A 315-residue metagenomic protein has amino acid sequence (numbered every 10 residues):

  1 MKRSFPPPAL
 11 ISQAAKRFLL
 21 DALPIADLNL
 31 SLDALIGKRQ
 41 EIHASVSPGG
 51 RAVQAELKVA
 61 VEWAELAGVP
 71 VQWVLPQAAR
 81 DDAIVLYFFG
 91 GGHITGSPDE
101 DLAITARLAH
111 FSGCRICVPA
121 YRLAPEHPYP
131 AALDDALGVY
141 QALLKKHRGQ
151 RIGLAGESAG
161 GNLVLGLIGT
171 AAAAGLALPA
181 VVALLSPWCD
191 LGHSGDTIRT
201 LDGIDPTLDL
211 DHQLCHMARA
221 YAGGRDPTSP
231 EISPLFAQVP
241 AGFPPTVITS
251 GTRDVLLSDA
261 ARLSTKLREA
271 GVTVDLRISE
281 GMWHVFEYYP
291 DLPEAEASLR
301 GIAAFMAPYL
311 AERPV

Functional and structural regions predicted by a protein language model:
M1-Q77, A311-V315: A glycine/proline-hinged amphipathic helix-loop "lid/cap" segment that gates access to hydrophobic ligand pockets
N29, A60-V315: Alpha/beta-hydrolase superfamily serine-hydrolase fold, recognizing
